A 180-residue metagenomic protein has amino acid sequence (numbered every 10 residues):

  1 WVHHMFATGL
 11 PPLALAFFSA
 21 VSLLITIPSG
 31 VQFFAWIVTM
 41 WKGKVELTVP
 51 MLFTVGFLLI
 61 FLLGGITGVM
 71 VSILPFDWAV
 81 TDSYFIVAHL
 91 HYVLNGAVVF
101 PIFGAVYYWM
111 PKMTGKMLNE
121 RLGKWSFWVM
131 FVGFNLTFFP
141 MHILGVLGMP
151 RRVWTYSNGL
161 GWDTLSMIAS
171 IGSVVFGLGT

Functional and structural regions predicted by a protein language model:
W1-F6, F17-W36, V49-L74, Y84-G115 (+1 more regions): Hydrophobic cores of alpha-helical transmembrane segments in multi-pass integral membrane proteins
G9-P12: Membrane-lumen (extracellular) interface motif
T39-K42: Short amphipathic alpha-helical coupling elements at transmembrane boundaries
V45-E46: Membrane-interface helix-loop-helix junctions at boundaries between adjacent transmembrane segments
